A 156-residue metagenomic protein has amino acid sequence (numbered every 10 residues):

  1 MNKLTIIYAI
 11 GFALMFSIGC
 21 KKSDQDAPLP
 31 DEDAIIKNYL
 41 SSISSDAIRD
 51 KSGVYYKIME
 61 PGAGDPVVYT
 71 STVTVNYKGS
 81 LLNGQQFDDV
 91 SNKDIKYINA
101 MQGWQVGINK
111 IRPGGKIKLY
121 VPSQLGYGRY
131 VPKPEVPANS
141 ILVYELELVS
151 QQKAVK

Functional and structural regions predicted by a protein language model:
N2-Y8, F16-K156: Cross-family detector of peptidyl-prolyl cis-trans isomerase
